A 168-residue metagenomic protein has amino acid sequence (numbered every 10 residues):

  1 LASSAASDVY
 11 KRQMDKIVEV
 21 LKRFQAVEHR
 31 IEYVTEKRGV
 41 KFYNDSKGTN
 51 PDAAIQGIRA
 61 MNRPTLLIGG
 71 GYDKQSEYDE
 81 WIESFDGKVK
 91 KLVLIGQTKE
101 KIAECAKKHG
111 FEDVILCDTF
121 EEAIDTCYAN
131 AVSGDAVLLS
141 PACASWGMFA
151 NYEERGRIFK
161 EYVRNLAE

Functional and structural regions predicted by a protein language model:
L1-A6, Y10: Single conserved hydrophobic/aromatic residue that forms the stacking wall/gate of nucleotide- or nucleobase-binding
R12, E19, R23-H29, Y33-K41 (+1 more regions): ATP-dependent carboxylate-amine ligase
